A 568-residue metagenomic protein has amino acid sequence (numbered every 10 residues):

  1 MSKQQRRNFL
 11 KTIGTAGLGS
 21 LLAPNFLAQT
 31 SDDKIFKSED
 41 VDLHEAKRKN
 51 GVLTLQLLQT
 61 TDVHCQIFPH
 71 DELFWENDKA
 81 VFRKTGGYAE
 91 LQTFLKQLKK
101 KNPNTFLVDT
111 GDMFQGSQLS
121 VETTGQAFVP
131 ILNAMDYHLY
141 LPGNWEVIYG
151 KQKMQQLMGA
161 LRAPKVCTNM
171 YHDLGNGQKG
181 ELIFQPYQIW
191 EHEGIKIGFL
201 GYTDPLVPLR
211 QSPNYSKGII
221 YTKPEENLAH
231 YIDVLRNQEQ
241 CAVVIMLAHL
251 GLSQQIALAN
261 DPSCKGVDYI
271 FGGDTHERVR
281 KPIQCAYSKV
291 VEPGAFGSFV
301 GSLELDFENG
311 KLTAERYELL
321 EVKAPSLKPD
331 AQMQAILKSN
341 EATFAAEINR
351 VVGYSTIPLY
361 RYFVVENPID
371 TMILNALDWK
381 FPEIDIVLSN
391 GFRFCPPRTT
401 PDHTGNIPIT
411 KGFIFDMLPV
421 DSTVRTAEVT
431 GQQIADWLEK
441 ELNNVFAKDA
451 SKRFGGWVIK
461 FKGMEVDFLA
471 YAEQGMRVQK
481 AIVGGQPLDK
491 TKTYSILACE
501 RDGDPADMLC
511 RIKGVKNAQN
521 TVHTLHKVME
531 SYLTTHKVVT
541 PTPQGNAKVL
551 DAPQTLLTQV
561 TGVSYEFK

Functional and structural regions predicted by a protein language model:
S2, R6-K323, V364, P368-A376 (+3 more regions): Acidic, metal/ion-coordinating pockets
F36, H44-F94, K100, V129 (+3 more regions): Catalytic centers of hydrolytic enzymes
